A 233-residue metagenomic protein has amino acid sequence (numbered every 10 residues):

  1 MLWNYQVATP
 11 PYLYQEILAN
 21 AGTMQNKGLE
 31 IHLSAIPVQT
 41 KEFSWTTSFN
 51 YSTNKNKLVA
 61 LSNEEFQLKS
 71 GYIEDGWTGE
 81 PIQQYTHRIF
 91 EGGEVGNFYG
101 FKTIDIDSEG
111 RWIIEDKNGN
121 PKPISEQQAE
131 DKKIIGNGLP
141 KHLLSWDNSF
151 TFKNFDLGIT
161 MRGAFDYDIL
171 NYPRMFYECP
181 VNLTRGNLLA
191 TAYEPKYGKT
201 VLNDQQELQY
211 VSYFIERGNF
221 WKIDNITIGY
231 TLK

Functional and structural regions predicted by a protein language model:
M1-Y12, W45, N50-S52: Membrane-embedded beta-barrel scaffold of Gram-negative outer-membrane proteins
L2-Q6, N56-Y72, G76, Y167-T191 (+1 more regions): Outer-membrane beta-barrel and related beta-rich outer-membrane complex signature in Gram-negative bacteria
Y5-E16, N120-E130, T200-S212: Flexible, solvent-exposed coil segments and beta strand-coil junctions, predominantly the extracellular/periplasmic
E16, N26-E30, S44, K141-S145 (+1 more regions): Transmembrane beta-barrel architecture of outer-membrane proteins
A19-Q25, L29, I36-N137: Conserved small-residue
Q25, A35-P37, Y51-K57, F152-N154 (+3 more regions): Transmembrane beta-strands of outer-membrane beta-barrel pores
K41, N154-I159: Repeated loop/turn-to-beta-strand initiation elements of outer-membrane beta-barrel proteins
A164-K233: Extracytoplasmic gating/loop element in the C-terminal half of outer-membrane beta-barrel translocons and assembly
